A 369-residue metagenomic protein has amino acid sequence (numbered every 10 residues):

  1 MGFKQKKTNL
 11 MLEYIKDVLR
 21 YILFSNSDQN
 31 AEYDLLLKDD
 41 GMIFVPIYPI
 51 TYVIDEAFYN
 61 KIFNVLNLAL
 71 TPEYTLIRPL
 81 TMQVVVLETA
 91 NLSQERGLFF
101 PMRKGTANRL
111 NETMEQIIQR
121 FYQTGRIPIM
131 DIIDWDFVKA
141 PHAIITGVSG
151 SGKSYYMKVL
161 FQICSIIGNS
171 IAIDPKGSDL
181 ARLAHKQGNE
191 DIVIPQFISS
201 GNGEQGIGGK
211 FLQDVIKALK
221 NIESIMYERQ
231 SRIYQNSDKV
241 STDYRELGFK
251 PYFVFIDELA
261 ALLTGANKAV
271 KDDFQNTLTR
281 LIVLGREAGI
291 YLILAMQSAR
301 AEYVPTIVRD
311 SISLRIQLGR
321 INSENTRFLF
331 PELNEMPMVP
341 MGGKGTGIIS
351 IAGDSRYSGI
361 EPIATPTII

Functional and structural regions predicted by a protein language model:
M1, N30-M42, P175-S178, H185 (+2 more regions): N-terminal, Lys/Arg- and Ser/Thr-rich interaction peptides
M1-H142: Basic- and hydrophobic-enriched, low-structure N-terminal and domain-boundary segments that flank ATP-binding catalytic
A31-Y33, V240-Y244, R280-L281: Generic recognition of flexible, low-complexity loop/linker segments
F44-P46, P101-R232, Y252, A260-R320 (+2 more regions): P-loop NTPase catalytic phosphate-binding loop
A57-N67, A295-I369: Conserved ATP-driven motor cores of ASCE-family P-loop NTPases powering translocation/secretion/packaging/pilus
Q230-P251: Short helix/loop segment immediately N-terminal to the Walker
F255: SF2 helicase catalytic motif II
